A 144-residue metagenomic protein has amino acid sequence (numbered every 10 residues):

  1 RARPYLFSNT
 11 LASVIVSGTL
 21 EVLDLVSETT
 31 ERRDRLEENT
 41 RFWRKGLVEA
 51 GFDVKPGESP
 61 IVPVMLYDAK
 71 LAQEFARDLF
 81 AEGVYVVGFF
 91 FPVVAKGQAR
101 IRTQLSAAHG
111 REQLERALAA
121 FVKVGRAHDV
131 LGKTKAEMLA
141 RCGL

Functional and structural regions predicted by a protein language model:
R1-T30: Conserved core segment of the aminotransferase class I/II
A2, G51, G88-F90: Short, well-ordered turn and helix-capping elements at secondary-structure junctions
N9, M65-D68, A107: Short loop or secondary-structure boundary microenvironments that flank and position key functional residues
S13, D68, F91-K96: AMP-binding (ANL) adenylation modules
L20-Y85: Conserved PLP-dependent catalytic core of the aminotransferase class-I/II
G57, G88-F90, K135: Residue-level detector of family-conserved "landmark" positions at structurally sensitive sites
A81-V84, V93-L144: PLP-dependent enzyme catalytic core of the Aspartate aminotransferase-like
